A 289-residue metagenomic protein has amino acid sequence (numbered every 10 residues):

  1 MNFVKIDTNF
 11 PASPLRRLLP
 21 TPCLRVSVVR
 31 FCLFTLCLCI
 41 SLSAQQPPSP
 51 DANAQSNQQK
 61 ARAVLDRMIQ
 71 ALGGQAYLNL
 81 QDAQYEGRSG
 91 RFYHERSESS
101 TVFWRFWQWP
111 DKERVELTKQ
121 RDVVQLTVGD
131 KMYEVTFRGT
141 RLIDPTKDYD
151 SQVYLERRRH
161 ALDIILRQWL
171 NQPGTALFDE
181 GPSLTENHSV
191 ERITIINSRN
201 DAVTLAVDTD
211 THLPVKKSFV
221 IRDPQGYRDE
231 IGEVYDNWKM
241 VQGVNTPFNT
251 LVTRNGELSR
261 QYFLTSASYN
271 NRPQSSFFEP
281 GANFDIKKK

Functional and structural regions predicted by a protein language model:
M1-S43, K287-K289: Intrinsic disorder/low-complexity segments
T8, R17, A54-A61: Intrinsic-disorder-associated interaction segments
R17-L18, R25-V26, F31, Q46-P47 (+3 more regions): Positively charged, low-complexity intrinsically disordered regions
Q46-P47, S56-V64, K131-V203, T209-T211 (+2 more regions): Flexible, processing/modification-adjacent segments and terminal tails in exported/periplasmic/extracellular proteins
S49, S56, R62-R141, P173-L184: N-terminal mature ectodomain segment of secretory-pathway/periplasmic proteins
E86-R88, T118, D179-E180, I196 (+4 more regions): A structural detector for beta-sheet-dominated domains
S100-V102, Q125-G129, L142-Q152, A206-V207 (+2 more regions): Short amphipathic beta-strand/extended segments with alternating polar/hydrophobic composition
T185-A282: Gly/Pro-enriched, hydrophobic low-complexity segments that function as extracytoplasmic propeptides/linkers
